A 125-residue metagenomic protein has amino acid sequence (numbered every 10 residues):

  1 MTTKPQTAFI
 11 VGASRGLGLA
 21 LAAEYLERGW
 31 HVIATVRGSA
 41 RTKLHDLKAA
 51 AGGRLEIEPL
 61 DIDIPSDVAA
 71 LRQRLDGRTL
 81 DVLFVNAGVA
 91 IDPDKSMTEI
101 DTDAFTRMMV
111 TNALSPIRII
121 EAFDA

Functional and structural regions predicted by a protein language model:
V11, L80-G88, N112: Rossmann-fold scaffold of SDR-type NAD(P)-dependent oxidoreductases
S14, G18-A23: N-terminal Rossmann NAD(P)H-binding glycine-rich loop of SDR-like oxidoreductase domains
R15, G38, G88-D92: Flexible cofactor-recognition loop at the NAD(P)H-binding site of Rossmann-like short-chain dehydrogenase/reductase
L26-L44: Conserved glycine-rich Rossmann-like NAD(P)H-binding loop of the short-chain dehydrogenase/reductase
K48-S66: Rossmann-fold cofactor-recognition segment
I62-R78: Conserved Rossmann-fold cofactor-binding substructure of NAD(P)-dependent oxidoreductases
Q73-G77, T111-A125: Amphipathic alpha-helical dimer-interface segment in Rossmann-like NAD(P)H-dependent oxidoreductases
T98-I117: Catalytic Tyr-X3-Lys loop
